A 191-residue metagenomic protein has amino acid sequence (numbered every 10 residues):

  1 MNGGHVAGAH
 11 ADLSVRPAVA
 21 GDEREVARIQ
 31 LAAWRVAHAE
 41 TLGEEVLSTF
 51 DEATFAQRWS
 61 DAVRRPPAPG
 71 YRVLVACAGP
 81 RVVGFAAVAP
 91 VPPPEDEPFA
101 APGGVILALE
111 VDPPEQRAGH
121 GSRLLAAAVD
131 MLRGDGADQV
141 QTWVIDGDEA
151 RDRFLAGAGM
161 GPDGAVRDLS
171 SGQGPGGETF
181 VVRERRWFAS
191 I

Functional and structural regions predicted by a protein language model:
G3-G4, G8, P17-A20, R28-E40 (+6 more regions): Acetyl-CoA-dependent GNAT
D12-S14: Extreme N-terminal starter segment of soluble prokaryotic enzymes
E25, V105, Q139, A150: Amphipathic alpha-helical recognition patches that constitute DNA-binding helices
P93, Q141-V144, A156-E184: Conserved catalytic-core motifs of GNAT/GCN5-like acyltransferases
D112-P114, A118, D146-G147: Active-site acidic-Proline motif in GNAT/NAT acetyltransferases
L124, D148-R151: Conserved short alpha-helix immediately C-terminal to the canonical SAM/SAH-binding motif I of Rossmann-like
D130, D152-R153: Alpha-helical segments flanking ligand/cofactor-binding loops in enzyme cores
L132-I145: Conserved GNAT acetyl-CoA-binding A-motif
